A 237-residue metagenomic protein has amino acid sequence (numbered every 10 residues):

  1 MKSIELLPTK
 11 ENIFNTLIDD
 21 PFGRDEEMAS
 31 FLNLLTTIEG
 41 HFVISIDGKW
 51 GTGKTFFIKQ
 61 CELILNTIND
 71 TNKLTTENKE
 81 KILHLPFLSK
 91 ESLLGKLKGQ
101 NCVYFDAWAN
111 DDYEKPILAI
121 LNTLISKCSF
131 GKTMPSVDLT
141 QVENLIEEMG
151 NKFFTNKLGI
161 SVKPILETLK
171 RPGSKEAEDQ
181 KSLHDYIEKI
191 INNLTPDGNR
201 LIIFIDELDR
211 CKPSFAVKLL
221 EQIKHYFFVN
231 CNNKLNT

Functional and structural regions predicted by a protein language model:
M1-S92, C102-V103, L118: Walker A/P-loop-proximal flanking segment of P-loop NTPase domains
P8, G48-W50, A107-D111, E207-F215 (+1 more regions): Short, flexible loop/turn elements at secondary-structure junctions
N12-L17, T168-K175, L201-I205: Glycine- and acidic
R24, E39, K54, K98 (+3 more regions): Active-site-proximal structural scaffolding
T36, N66, I125, S129 (+1 more regions): Hydrophobic/aromatic-lined pockets within catalytic cores
H41, K98-C102, N199, K234-N236: Short glycine-/polar-rich loops that comprise or flank the Walker A/P-loop and associated switch/sensor motifs
T55-P196: P-loop NTPase nucleotide-binding core
K175-T237: Conserved Walker B catalytic segment
